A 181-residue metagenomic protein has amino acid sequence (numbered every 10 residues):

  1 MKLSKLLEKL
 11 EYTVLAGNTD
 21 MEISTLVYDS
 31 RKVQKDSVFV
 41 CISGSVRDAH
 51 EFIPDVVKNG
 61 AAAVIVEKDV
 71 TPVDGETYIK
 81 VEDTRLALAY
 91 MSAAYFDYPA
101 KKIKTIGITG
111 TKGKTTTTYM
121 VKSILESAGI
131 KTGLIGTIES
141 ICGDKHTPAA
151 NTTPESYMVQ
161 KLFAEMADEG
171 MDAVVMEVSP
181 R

Functional and structural regions predicted by a protein language model:
M1-Y90: N-terminal leader/targeting and accessory segments in enzymes
L88-R181: Phosphate-binding loop of NTP-binding sites
